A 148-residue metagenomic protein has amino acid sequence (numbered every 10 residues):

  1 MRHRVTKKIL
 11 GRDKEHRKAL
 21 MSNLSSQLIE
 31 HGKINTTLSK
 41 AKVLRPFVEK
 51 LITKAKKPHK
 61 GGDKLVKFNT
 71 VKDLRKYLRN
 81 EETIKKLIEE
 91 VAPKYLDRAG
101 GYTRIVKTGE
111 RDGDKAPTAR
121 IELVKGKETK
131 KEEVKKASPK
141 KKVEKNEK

Functional and structural regions predicted by a protein language model:
M1-K148: Structured, basic alpha/beta domains of bacterial-type, RNA-associated proteins
